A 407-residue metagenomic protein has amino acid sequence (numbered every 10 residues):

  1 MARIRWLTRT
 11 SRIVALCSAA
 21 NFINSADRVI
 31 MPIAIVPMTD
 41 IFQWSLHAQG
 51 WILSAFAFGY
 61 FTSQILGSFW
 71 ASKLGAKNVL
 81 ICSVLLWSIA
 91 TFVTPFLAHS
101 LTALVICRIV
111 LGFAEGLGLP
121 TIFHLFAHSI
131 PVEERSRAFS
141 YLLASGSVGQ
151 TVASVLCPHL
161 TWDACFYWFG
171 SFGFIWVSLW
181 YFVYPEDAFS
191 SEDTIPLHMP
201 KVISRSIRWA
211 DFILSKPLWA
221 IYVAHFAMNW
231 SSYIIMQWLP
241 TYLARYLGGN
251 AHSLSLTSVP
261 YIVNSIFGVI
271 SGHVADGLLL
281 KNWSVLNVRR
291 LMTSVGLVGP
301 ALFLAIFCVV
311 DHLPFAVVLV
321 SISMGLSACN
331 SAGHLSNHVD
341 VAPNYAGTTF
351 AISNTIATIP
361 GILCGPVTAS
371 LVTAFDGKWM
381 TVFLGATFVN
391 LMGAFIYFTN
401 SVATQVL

Functional and structural regions predicted by a protein language model:
R12-L46, I235-P240, C364: Extracytoplasmic
V29, A57-I65, G116, Q150-T151 (+4 more regions): Residue-level signature of mid-helix packing/kink "hotspots" within the transmembrane helices of 12-pass Major
M31-P32, S215-S271, N330-S331, G361-G365: Extracytoplasmic gate region of multi-pass secondary transporters
T62-T102: Conserved MFS/SLC helix-loop-helix module at the cytosolic interface between two early adjacent transmembrane helices
N78-V93, L286-A305: Structural signature of the two symmetry-related core transmembrane helices
C107-G146: Cytoplasmic helix-loop-helix junction between adjacent transmembrane helices in 12-TM secondary transporters
S136-P158, V263-G268, S353-G365: Glycine-rich segments within core transmembrane alpha-helices of 12-TM secondary carriers
L142-A188: Helix-loop-helix hairpin linking two adjacent transmembrane segments in secondary transporters
